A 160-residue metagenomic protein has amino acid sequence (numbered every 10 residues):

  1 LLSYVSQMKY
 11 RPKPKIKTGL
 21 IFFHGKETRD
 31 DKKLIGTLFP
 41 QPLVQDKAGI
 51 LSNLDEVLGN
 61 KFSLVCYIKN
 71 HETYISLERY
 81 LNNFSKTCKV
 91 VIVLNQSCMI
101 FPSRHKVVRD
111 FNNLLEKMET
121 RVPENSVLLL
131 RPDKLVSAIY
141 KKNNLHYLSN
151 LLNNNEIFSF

Functional and structural regions predicted by a protein language model:
L1-F160: Helical substrate-recognition/capping region of FAD-dependent monooxygenase/halogenase enzymes
